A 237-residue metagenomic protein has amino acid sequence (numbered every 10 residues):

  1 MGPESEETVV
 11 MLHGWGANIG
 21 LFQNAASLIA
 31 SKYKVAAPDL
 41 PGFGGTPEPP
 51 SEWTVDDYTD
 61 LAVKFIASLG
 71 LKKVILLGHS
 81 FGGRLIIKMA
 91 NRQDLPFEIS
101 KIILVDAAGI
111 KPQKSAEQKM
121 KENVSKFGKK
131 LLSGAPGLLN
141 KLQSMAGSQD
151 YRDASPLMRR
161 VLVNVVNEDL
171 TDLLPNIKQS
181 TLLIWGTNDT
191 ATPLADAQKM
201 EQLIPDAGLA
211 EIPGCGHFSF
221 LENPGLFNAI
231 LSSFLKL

Functional and structural regions predicted by a protein language model:
M1-G45: Conserved HGGG/HGGXW glycine-rich cap/lid loop of the alpha/beta-hydrolase fold
A36-L77, N228-A229: Active-site loop/oxyanion-hole signature of alpha/beta-hydrolase fold enzymes
S51, R84-R92, F97-G134: Flexible "cap/lid" loop of the alpha/beta hydrolase fold
S115-Q179: Conserved alpha/beta-hydrolase catalytic His-Asp/Glu region
I177, L183-W185, D189: Short beta-strand/loop motif that positions the catalytic acidic residue of the alpha/beta-hydrolase fold
T190-D196: Conserved alpha/beta-hydrolase "acid-adjacent" motif
E201-H217: Catalytic histidine neighborhood in serine/cysteine hydrolases with alpha/beta-hydrolase-type architecture
C215-N228: Catalytic histidine-centered segment of alpha/beta-hydrolase-like enzymes
